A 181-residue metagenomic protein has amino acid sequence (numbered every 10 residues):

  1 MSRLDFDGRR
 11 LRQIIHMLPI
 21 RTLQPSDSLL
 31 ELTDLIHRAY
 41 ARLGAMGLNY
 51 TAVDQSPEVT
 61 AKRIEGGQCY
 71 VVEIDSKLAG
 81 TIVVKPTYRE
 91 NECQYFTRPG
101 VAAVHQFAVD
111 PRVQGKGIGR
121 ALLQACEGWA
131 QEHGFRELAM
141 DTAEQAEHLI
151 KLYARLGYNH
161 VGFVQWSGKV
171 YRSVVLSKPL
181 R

Functional and structural regions predicted by a protein language model:
M1-H16: N-terminal amphipathic/basic-hydrophobic helices that include classical n-h-c signal peptides and signal-anchor
P19-D34: A short beta-loop-alpha structural element at the N-terminal edge of CoA-dependent acyl/N-acetyltransferase catalytic
H37-K62: Conserved GNAT-fold acetyl-CoA-binding loop/helix
V71, K77-P86, A103, A108: Conserved beta-strand in the GNAT
Y88-T97: A short, polar/charged loop-to-alpha-helix boundary motif
T97-V101, R136-A139, A143-I150, A154-L156 (+1 more regions): C-terminal "cap" of GNAT-fold acetyltransferases
F107-Q114, A143: A short, internal acetyl-CoA/4′-phosphopantetheine-binding micro-motif in the GNAT/acyltransferase core
A121-E137: Conserved acyl-CoA
